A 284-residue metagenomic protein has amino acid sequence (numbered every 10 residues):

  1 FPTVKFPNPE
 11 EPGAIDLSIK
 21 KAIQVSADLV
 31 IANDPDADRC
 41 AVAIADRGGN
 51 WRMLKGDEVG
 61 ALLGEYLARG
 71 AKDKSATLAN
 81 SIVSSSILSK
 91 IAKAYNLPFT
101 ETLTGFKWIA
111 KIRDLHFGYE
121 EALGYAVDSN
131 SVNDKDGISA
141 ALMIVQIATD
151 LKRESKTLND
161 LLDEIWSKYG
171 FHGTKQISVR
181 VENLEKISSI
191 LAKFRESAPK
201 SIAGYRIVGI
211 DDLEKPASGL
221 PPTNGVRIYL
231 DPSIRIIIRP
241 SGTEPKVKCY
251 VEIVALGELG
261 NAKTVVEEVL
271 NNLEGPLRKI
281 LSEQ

Functional and structural regions predicted by a protein language model:
F1-A41: N-terminal small/polar loop signature for handling phosphorylated ligands or for N-terminal nucleophile
N8-P12, L63, I202: A short, contiguous, amphipathic alpha-helix enriched in charged residues
A14-L17, V59, L63, W108: Well-ordered alpha-helical segments embedded in enzymatic catalytic cores
I23, A27-L29, N50-R52, G70-P240 (+2 more regions): Phosphate-binding and adjacent anionic-ligand microenvironments
D34-D38, A122, T243: A short acidic Gly-Thr/Ser loop motif
D38-V59, L88: Short Gly/Thr/Asp-enriched flexible loops that form oxyanion-binding sites at enzyme active sites
G56-A76: Ser/Thr/Gly-rich flexible loops in soluble cytosolic domains mediating phosphotransfer, phosphorylation
